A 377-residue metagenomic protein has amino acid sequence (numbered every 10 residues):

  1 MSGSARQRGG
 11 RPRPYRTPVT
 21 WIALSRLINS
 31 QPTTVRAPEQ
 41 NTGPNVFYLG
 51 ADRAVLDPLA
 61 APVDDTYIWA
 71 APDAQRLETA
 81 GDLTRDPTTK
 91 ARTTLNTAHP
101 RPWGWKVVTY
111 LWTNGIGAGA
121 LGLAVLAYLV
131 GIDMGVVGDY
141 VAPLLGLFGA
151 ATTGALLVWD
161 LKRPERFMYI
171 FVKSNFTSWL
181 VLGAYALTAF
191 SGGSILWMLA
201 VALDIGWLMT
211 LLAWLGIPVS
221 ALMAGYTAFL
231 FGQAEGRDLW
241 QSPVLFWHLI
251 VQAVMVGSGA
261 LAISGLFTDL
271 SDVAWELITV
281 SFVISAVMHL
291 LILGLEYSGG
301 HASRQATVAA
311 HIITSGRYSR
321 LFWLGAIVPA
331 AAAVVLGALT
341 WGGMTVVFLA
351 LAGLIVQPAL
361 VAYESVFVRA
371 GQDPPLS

Functional and structural regions predicted by a protein language model:
G3-Y15, V19-T109, Y169-N175, Q305-S319 (+1 more regions): Extramembrane terminal tails and long inter-domain/linker segments of multi-pass membrane proteins
V19, G115-G119, K162, G257 (+2 more regions): Glycine-centered flexibility sites
Q75-T84, V125-A127, A151-A155, W214-S220 (+1 more regions): Short, mixed-charge, low-aromatic patches
T84, T93-T94, G138-D139, A151 (+1 more regions): Short, flexible segments with low predicted structural confidence
P102-W105, Y110-I116, Y128-M134, S174-S178 (+2 more regions): Long, contiguous internal "core" modules enriched in hydrophobic/ aromatic residues
A120-A186: Membrane helical hairpin/interfacial module
V158-K162, A234-E235, L293-R304, V366-S377: A cytosolic-side transmembrane-helix exit/cap motif
